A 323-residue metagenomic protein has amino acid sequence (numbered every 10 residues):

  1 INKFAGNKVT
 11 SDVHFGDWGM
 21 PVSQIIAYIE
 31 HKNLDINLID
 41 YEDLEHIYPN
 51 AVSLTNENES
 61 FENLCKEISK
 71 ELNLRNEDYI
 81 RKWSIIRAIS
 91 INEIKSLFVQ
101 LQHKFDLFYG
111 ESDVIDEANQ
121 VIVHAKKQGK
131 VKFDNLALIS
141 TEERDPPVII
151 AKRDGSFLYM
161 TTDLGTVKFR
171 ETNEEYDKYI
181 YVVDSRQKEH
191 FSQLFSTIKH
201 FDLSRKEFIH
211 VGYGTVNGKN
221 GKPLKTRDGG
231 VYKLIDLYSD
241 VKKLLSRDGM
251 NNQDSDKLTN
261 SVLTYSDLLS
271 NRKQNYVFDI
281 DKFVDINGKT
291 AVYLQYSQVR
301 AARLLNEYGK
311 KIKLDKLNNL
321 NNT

Functional and structural regions predicted by a protein language model:
I1-T323: NTP-dependent nucleotidyl-transfer catalytic core
